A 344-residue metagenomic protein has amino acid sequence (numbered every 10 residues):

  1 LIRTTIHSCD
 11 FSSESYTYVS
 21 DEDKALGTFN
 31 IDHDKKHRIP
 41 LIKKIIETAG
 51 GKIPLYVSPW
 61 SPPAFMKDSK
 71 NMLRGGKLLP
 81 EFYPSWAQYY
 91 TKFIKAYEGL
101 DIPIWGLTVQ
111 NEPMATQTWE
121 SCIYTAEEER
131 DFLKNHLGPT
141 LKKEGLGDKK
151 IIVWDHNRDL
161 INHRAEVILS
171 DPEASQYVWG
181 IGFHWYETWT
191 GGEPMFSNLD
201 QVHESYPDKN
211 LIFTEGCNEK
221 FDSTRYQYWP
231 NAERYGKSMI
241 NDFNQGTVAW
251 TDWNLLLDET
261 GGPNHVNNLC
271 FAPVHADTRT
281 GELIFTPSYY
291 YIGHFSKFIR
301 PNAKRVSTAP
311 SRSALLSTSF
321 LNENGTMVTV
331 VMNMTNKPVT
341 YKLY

Functional and structural regions predicted by a protein language model:
L1-I104, T125, D131, N135 (+1 more regions): N-terminal catalytic cores of secreted or lumenal carbohydrate-active enzymes
F11-S15, P63-K70, P113-T118, I161-H163 (+2 more regions): Short acidic/His/Gly/Ser-rich catalytic and metal-binding motifs that mark active-site loops of diverse hydrolases
L55, L107, I181, D242 (+2 more regions): Conserved, mostly hydrophobic/aromatic
S85-G106, P113-K220: Active-site neighborhood of glycoside hydrolase catalytic domains
D155, W185, F213-N218, T251-L255 (+2 more regions): Active-site proximal loops enriched in glycine and acidic residues that flank catalytic Cys/His/Asp and coordinate
N210-Y291, S307-P310: Aromatic/acidic polysaccharide-binding cleft in carbohydrate-active enzymes
K297, T308-Y344: Carbohydrate-binding surface patches
